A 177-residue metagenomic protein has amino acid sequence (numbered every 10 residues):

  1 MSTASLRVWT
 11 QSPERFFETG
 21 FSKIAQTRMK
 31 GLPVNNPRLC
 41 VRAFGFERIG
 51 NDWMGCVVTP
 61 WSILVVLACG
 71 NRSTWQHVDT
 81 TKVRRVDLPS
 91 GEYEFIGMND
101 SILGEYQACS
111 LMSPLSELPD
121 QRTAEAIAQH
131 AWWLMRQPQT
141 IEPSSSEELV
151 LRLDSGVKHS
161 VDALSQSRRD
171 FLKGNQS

Functional and structural regions predicted by a protein language model:
M1-M54, V58: Charge-rich, low-complexity N-terminal segments
F44, D52-A68, T80-V83, D87-L88: N-terminal accessory interaction module
V66-W75, R84, Y93-D100: Boundary segments of small protein-protein interaction reader/adaptor domains
D87-L115: Short acidic, glycine/tyrosine-flanked loop/strand segments centered on an H-E-D-like triad
H130-E142: Short arginine-rich
E142-S177: Short terminal or interdomain "cap/linker" segment that borders an active site or interface and mediates
